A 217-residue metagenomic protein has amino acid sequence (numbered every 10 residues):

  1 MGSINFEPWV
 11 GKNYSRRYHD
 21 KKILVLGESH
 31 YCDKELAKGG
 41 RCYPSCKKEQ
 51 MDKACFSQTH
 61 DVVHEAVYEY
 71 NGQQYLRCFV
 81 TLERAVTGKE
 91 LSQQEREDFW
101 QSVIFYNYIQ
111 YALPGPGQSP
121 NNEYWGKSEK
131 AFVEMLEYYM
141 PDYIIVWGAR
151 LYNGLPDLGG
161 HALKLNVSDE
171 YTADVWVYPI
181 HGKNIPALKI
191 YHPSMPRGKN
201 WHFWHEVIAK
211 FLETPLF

Functional and structural regions predicted by a protein language model:
M1-E7, R77-L91, V177-H181, H202-F217: Short amphipathic alpha-helical segments
G2-Y139, Y143, A149-L151: A polyanion-binding, active-site-adjacent surface
S119-V133, Y152-F217: C-terminal capping/extension of enzyme domains
